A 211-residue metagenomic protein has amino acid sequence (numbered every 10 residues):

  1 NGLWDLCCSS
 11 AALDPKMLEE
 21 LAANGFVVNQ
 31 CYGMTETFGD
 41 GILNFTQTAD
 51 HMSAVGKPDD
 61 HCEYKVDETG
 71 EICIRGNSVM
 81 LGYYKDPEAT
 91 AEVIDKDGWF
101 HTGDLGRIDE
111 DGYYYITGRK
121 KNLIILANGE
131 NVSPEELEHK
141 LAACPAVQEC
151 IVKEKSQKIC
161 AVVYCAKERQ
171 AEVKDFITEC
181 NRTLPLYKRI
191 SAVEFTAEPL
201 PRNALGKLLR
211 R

Functional and structural regions predicted by a protein language model:
N1-D50, Q148: Gly/Ser/Thr-rich phosphate-binding loop
C8-S9, V66-D67, I74-R75, D95-K96 (+3 more regions): Thr-Gly-centered strand-to-loop micro-motif
S10, G33, G56, D104 (+1 more regions): Active-site glycine-centered loops adjacent to acidic/histidine catalytic or metal-binding residues that shape
G33-T37, T102, A127, N203-L205: Ser/Thr-glycine-rich phosphate-binding loops at phosphate-binding pockets of nucleotides, nucleotide cofactors
M52-P58, K96-D97: Short Gly/Pro-enriched turn/cap motifs at secondary-structure boundaries
K57-D60, D67-V93, Y113, N128-V132: Conserved ATP/PPi-binding loop(s) of AMP-dependent carboxylate-activating enzymes
G76, L81-G82, L105-K188, P199: AMP-binding/adenylate-forming catalytic core of the ANL superfamily
T196-R211: Flexible lysine-rich "adenylation lid" loop at the C-terminal edge of ANL adenylation domains
